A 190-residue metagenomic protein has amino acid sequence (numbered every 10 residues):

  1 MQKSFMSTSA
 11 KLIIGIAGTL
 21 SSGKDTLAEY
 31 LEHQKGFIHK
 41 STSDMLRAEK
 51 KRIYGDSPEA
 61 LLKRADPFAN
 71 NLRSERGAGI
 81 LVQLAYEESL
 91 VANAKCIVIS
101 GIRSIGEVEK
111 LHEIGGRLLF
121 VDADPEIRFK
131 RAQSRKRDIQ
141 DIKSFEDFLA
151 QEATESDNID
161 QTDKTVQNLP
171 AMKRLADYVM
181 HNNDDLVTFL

Functional and structural regions predicted by a protein language model:
M1-L12: Extreme N-terminal, non-catalytic leader segments that precede Walker-type/kinase nucleotide-binding cores
T19-S22: ATP-binding Walker
D25: Walker A/P-loop
I38-V98, I102-E109, D138, E146-A150 (+1 more regions): ATP-dependent small-molecule kinase phosphotransfer cores that center on conserved nucleotide phosphate-binding segments
S100-G101, L111-K143, D147: Conserved phosphate-donor/acceptor-positioning beta-strand/loop module used by diverse small-molecule
R137-L190: Small-molecule kinase domains that catalyze NTP-dependent phosphoryl transfer to phosphate-bearing small molecules
